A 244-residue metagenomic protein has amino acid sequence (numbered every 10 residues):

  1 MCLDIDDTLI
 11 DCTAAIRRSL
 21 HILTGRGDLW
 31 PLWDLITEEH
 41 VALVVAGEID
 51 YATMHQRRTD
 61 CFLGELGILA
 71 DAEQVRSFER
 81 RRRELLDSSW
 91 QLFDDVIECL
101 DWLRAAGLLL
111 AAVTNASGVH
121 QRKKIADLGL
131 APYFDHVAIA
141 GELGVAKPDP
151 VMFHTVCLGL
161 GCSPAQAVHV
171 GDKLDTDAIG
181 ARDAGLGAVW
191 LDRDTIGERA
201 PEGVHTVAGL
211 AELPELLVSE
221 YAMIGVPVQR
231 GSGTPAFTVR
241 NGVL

Functional and structural regions predicted by a protein language model:
M1, T13, D28, E73 (+3 more regions): Asp-based, Mg2+/Mn2+-dependent phosphohydrolase catalytic module
M1-D94: N-terminal helical cap/lid subdomain that shapes the substrate entry/recognition surface in HAD-like hydrolases
E39, L108, S163-P164: A residue-level detector for conformationally permissive "hinge/kink" positions
L43-G47, R81, A106, G141 (+1 more regions): Residue-level detector of alpha-helix boundaries and kinks
D50, W90, A112, V168-H169: Residue-level marker of alpha-helix boundaries and capping positions
R104-A111: Short, conserved structural micro-motifs that define repeat-unit consensus positions and nucleotide-binding loops
